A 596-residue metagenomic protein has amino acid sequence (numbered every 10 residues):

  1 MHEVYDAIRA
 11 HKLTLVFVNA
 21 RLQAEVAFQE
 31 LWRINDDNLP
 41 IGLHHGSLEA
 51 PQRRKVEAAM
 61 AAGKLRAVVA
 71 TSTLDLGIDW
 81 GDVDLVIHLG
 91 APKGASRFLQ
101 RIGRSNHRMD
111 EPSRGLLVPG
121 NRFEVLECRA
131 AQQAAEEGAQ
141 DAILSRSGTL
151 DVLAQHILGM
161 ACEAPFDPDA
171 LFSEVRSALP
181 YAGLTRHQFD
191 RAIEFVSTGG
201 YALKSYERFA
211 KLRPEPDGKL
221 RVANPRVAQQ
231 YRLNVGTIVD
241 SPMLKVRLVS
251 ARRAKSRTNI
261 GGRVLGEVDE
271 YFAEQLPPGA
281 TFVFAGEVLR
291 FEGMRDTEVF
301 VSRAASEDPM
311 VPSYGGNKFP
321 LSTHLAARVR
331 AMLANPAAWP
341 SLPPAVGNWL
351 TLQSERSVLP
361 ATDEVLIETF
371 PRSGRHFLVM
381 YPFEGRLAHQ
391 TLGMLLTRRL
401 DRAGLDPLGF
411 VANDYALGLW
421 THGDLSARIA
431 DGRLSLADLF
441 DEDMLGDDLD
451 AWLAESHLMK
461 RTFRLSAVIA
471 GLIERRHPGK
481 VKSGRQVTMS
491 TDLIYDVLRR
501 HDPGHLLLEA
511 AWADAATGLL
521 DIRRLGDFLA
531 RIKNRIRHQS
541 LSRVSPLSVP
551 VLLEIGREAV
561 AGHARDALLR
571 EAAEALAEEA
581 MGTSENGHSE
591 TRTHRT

Functional and structural regions predicted by a protein language model:
M1-G218: Helicase motor core with emphasis on the C-terminal RecA-like subdomain
F172-V175, L179-M243, N259, P312-S313 (+1 more regions): Extended, highly charged accessory segments
S241-G266: Short, basic/aromatic beta-hairpin or loop at an interaction surface
R263-G279: Flexible, glycine/threonine-enriched loop-and-boundary segments that flank and lead into catalytic domains of large
A285-G286, Y415: Nucleic acid-processing catalytic cores of prokaryotic defense/repair systems
E287-M294: Short beta-strand-centered aromatic/proline hotspots
R295-P312: Short, solvent-exposed secondary-structure boundary/capping segments
